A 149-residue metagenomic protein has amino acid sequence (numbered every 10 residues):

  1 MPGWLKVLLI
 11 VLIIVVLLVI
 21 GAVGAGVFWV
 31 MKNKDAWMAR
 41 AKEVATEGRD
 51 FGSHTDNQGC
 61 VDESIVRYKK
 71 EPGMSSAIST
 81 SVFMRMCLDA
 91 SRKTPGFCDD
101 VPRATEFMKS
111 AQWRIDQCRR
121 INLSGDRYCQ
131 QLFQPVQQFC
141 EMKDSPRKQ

Functional and structural regions predicted by a protein language model:
M1-L18: N-terminal Sec-pathway targeting helices
I14-F28: Hydrophobic alpha-helical membrane-insertion segments, chiefly the h-region of N-terminal signal peptides
G24, F28-K32, S110-A111, M142: Short amphipathic alpha-helical patches
G26-H54: Ser/Thr/Pro/Gly-rich low-complexity linker/stalk segments immediately outside membranes or between
R40-K42, R67-K70: Short Cys/His-rich Zn2+-coordinating modules
D50-R67: N-terminal secretory signal peptides
G59, Y68-Q149: Non-cytosolic head/periplasmic domains of membrane-anchored proteins
